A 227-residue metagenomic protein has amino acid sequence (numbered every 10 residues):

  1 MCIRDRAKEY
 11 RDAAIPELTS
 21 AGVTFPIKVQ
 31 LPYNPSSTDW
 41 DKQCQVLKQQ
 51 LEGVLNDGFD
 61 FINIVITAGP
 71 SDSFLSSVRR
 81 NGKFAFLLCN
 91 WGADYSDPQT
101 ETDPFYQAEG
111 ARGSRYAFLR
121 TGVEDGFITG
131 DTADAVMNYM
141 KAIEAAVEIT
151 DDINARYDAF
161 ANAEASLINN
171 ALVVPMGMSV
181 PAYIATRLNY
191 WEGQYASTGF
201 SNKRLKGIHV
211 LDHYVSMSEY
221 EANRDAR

Functional and structural regions predicted by a protein language model:
R4, T19-T24, S76-R80, D103-E144 (+1 more regions): Short, solvent-exposed loop/beta-turn-alpha elements that line the ligand-binding surface or hinge of extracytoplasmic
R4-V54, A135, N162, H213-Y214 (+1 more regions): Append "and occasionally in soluble cytosolic enzymes with long acidic Gly/Pro-rich linkers
R6-Y10, D39-Q50, S73, K83 (+6 more regions): Extracytoplasmic/secreted proteins, especially bacterial periplasmic and envelope-associated proteins
A13-P35, D134-R187: Bilobed periplasmic-binding protein-like "clamshell/Venus-flytrap" ligand-binding domains
T38, Y95, Y183: Flexible, glycine-rich phosphate/dinucleotide-binding loops and adjacent beta-alpha linkers at cofactor/substrate
L51-G58, W91, T150, L167 (+1 more regions): A generic secondary-structure signal for well-formed alpha-helical elements
G53-Y116: Periplasmic binding protein-like
